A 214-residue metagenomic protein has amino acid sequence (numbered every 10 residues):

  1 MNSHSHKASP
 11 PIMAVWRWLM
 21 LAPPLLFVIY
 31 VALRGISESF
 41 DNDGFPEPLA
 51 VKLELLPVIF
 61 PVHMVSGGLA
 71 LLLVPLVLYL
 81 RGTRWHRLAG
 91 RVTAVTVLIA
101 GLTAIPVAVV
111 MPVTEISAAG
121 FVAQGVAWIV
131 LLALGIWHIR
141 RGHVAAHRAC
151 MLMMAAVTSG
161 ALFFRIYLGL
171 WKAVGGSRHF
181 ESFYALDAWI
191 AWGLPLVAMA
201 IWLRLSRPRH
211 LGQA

Functional and structural regions predicted by a protein language model:
N2-A214: Alpha-helical membrane insertion/targeting regions
